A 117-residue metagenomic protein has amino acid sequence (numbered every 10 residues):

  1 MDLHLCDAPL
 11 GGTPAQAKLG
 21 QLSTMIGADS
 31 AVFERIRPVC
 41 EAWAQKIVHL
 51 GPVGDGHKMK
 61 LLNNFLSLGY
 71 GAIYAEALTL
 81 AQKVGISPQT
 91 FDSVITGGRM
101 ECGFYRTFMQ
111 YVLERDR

Functional and structural regions predicted by a protein language model:
M1-L68: Rossmann-fold dinucleotide-binding core
D55-R117: Helical "substrate-binding/catalytic lid" subdomain of Rossmann-like NAD(P)-dependent dehydrogenases/reductases
